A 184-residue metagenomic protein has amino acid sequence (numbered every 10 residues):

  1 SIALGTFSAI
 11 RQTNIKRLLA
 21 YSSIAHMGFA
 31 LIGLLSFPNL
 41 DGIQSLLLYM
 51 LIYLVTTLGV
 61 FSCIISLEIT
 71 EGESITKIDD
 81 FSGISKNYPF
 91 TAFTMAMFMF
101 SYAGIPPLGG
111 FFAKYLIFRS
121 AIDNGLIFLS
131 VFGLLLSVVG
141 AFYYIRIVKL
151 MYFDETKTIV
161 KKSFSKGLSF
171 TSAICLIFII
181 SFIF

Functional and structural regions predicted by a protein language model:
S1-F184: Alpha-helical transmembrane segments of multi-pass membrane proteins predominantly involved in bioenergetics
